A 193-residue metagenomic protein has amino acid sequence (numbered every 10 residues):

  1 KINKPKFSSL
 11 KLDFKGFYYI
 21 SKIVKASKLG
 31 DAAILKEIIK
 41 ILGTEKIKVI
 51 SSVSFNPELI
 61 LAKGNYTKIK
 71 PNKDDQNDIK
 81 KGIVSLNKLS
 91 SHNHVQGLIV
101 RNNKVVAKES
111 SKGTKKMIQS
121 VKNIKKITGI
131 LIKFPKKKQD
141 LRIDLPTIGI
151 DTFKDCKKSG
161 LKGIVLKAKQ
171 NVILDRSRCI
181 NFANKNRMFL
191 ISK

Functional and structural regions predicted by a protein language model:
K1-S54: N-terminal glycine-rich phosphate/adenylate-binding segment common to multiple enzyme folds
K4-P5, A26, D74-L86, F182-K193: Short, basic, helix/turn surface patches
P5-F7, N56, V106, V172: Short, active-site-adjacent cap segments at secondary-structure transitions
S9-I23, K36, K116-K193: Feature captures the catalytic cores and cofactor-binding loops of soluble hydro-lyases/lyases that act on carboxylate
S27-A32, L42-K157: Conserved mixed alpha/beta catalytic, RNA-binding, or beta-rich assembly cores of soluble enzyme, regulatory
